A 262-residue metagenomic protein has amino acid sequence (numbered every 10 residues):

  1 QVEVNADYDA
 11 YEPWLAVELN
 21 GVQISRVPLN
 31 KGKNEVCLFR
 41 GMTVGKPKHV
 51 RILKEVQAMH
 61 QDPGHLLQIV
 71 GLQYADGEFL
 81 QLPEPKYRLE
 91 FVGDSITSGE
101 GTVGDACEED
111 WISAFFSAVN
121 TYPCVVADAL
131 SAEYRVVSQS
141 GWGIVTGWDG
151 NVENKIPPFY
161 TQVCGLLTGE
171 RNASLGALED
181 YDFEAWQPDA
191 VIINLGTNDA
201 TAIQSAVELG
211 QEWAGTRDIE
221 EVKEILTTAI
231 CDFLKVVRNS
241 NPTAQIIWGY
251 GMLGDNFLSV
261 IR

Functional and structural regions predicted by a protein language model:
Q1-V92, I96-A118: N-terminal secretory targeting modules
D7, G249-M252: Short, loop-centered acidic/histidine patches that primarily coordinate divalent metals
Q57-M59, L82-P85, S98, P123-V136 (+1 more regions): Secondary-structure boundary elements
F79-L82, A177-Q187, K235-N241: Surface-exposed acidic, glycine-flexible loop patches that form ligand/cofactor-binding and adhesion interfaces
F91-D94, V136-V137, G249: Active-site neighborhood of phospho(di)ester-bond hydrolases with catalytic His/Asp-centered motifs
T102, E108-I219, K223-E224, T228 (+2 more regions): Conserved SGNH/GDSL esterase-like catalytic core that processes O-acyl groups on lipids and polysaccharides
R238, I246-W248, R262: Extended hydrophobic/aromatic segments used for targeting, binding, or gating
